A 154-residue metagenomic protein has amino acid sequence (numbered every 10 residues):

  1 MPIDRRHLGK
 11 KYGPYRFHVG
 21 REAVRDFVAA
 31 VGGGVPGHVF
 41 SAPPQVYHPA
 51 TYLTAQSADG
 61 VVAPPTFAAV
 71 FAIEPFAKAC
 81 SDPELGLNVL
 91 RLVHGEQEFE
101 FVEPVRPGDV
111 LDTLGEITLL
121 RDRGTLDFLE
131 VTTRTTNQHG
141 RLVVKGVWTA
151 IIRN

Functional and structural regions predicted by a protein language model:
M1-H94: Hot-dog-fold acyl-thioester-processing enzymes
M1-I3, H94-E96, E100-N154: HotDog/MaoC-like acyl-thioester-processing domains
